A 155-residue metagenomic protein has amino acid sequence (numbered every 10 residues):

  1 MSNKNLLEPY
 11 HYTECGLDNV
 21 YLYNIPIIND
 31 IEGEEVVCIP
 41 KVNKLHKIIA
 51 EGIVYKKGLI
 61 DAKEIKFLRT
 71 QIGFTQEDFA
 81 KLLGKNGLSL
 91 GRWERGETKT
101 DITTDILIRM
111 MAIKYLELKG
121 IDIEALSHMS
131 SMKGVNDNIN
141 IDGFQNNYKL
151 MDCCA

Functional and structural regions predicted by a protein language model:
M1-L59, K114-C154: N-terminal flexible/basic segments that precede or flank functional cores
L59-F74: Short, amphipathic alpha-helical "recognition" segments used to contact nucleic acids or chromatin
D61-I65, N86-S89, T104: Amphipathic alpha-helical interface surfaces
I65, F79-A80, L90-W93: Conserved hydrophobic/aromatic packing and binding residues within compact polymer-binding modules
T70-G84: Short, compact, well-ordered microdomains
Q71, M111-Y115: Generic structural signal for hydrophobic core residues of well-folded globular domains
G84-T100: Recognition helix of helix-turn-helix/homeodomain-like DNA-binding domains that insert into the DNA major groove
E97-R109: Short, basic-rich loop-to-helix N-cap that marks the start of a DNA-contacting helix
